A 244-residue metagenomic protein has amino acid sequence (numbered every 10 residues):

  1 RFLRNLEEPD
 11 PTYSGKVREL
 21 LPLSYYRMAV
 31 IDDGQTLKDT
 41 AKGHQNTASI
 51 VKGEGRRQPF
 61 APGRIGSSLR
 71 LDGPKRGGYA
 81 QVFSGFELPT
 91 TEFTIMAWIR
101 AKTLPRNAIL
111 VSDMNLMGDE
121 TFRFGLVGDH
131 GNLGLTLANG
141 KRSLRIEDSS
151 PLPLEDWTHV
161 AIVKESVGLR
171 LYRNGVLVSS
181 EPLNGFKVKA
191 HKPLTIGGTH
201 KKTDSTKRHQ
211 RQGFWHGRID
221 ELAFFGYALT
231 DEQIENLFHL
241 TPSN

Functional and structural regions predicted by a protein language model:
R1-N244: Extracellular glycan-associated modules
